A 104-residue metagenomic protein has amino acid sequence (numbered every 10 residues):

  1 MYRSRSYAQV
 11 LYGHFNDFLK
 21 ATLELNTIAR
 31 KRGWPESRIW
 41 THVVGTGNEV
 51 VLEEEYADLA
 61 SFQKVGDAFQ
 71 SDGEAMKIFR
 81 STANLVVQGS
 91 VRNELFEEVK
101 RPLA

Functional and structural regions predicted by a protein language model:
R3-Q9: Active-site-flanking beta-strand signature of metal-NTP-handling nucleotidyl enzymes and homologous cyclase-like
Q9, E53-E55: Short hydrophobic/aromatic beta-strand micro-patches that form the beta-sheet surface supporting nucleotide- or nucleic
Q9-K20: Short, surface-exposed ligand-recognition loops at beta-strand->loop->(often short) alpha-helix junctions that present
Y12-H14, D58-A60, V99: Residues that cap or initiate secondary-structure elements
K20-R38, V43, E55-N93: An amphipathic, aromatic/His-enriched active-site/gating alpha helix that lines ligand/cofactor pockets
G45-N48: Short acidic/glycine-enriched loop/turn segments that link adjacent beta-strands
V91-A104: Long, low-complexity, Ser/Thr/Gly/Pro-rich intrinsically disordered segments that act as flexible linkers and assembly
